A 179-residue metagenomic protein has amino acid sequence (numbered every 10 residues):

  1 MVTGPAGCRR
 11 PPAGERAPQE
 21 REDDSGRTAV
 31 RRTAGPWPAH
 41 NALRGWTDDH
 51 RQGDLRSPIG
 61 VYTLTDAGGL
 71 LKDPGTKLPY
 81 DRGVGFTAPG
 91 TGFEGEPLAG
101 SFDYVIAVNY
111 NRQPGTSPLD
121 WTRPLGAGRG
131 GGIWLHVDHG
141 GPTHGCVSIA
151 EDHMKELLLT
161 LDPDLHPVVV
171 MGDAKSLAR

Functional and structural regions predicted by a protein language model:
M1-D138, T143, E156-L165, A174-R179: Cell wall/extracellular polymer interaction/catalysis modules
T143-E151: Active-site nucleophilic cysteine motif
V169: A short, basic-hydrophobic beta/loop patch
